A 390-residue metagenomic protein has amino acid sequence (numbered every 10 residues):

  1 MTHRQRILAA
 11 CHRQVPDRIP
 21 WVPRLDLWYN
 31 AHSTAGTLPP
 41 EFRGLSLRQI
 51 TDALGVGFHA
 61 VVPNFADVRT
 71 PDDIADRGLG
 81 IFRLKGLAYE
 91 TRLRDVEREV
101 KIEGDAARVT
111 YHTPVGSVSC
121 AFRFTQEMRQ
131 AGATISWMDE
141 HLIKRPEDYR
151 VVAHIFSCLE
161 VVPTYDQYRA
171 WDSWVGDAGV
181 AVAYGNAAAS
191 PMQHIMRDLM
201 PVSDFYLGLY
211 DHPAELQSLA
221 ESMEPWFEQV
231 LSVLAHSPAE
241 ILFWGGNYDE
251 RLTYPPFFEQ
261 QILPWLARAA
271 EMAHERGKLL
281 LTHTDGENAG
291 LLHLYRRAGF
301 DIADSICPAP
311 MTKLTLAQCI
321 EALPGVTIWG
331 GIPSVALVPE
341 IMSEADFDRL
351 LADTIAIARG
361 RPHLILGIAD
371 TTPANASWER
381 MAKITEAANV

Functional and structural regions predicted by a protein language model:
M1-F42, A121, E140-V390: Active-site loop segments of alpha/beta catalytic cores
M1-R4, W21-P23, Q49-V56, A60-V62 (+2 more regions): N-acyltransferase acceptor-side catalytic subdomain
V15, D52-H59, E103, P114-S117: Short, solvent-exposed loop/edge-beta patches enriched in aromatic
R24-D26, P63-N64, H112-P114: Acidic/polar N-terminal loop/beta-strand segments that form early-domain functional surfaces
H32-T91: Segments that shape or occlude catalytic/ligand-binding pockets
L47, E103-A107, Q167: Generic hydrophobic, aliphatic-rich segments that mediate packing or membrane embedding
L79-A153: A contiguous, low-structure linker/loop signature
